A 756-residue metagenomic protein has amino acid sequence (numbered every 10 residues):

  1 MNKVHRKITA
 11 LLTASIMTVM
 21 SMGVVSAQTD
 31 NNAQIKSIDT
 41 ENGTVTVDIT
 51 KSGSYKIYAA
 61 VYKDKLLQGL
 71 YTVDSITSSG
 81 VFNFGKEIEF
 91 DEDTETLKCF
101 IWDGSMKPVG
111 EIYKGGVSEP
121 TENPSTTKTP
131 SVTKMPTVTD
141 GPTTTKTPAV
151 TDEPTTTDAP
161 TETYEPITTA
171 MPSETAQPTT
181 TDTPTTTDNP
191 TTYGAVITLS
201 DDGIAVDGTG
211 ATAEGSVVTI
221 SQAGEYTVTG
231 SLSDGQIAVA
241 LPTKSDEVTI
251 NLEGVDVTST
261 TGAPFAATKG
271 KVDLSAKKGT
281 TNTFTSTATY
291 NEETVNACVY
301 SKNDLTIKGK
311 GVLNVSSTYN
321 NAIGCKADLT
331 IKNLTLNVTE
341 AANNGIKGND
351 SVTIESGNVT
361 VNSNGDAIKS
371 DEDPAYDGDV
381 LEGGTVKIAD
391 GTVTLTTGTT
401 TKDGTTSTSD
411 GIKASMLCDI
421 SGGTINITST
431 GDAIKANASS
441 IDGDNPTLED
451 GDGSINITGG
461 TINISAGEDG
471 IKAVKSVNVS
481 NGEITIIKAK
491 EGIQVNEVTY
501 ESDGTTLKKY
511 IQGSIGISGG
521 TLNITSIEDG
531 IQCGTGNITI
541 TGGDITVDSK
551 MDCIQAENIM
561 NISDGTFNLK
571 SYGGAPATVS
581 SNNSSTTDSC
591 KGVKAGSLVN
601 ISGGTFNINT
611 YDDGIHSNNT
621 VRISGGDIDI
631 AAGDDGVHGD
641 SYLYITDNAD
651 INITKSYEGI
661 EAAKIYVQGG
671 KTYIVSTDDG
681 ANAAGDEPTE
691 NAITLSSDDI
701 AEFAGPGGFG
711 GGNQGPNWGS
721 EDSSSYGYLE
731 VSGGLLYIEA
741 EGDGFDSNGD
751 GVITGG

Functional and structural regions predicted by a protein language model:
N2-L12: Bacterial N-terminal signal peptides that target proteins for export
T13, T18, P124, K128 (+3 more regions): A composition-driven surface/loop motif
S21-N31: Sec-dependent signal peptide cleavage junction
T46-D48, G80-E89: Exposed aromatic-hydrophobic patches
K56-A60, K98-F100: Beta-strand signatures of extracellular beta-sandwich domains
Q68-S79: Solvent-exposed serine/threonine-rich low-complexity stretches and specific carbohydrate-binding patches
D103-E111: Short acidic/polar inter-strand loop motif in beta-rich domains
P120-T187: Intrinsically disordered, low-complexity serine/threonine-rich repeat tracts
